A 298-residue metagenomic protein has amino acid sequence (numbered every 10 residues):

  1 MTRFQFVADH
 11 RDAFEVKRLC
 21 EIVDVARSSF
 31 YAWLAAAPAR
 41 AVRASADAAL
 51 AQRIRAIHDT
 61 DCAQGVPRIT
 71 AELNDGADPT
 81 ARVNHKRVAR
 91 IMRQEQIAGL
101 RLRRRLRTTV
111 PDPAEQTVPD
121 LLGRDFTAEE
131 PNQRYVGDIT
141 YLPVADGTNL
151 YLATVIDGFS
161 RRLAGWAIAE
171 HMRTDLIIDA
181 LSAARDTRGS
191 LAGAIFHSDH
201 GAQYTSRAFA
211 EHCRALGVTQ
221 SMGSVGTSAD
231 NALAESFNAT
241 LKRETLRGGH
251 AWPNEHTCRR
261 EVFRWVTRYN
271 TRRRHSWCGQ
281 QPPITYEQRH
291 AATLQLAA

Functional and structural regions predicted by a protein language model:
M1-A298: Charged DNA-binding/catalytic regions of mobile-element recombinases
